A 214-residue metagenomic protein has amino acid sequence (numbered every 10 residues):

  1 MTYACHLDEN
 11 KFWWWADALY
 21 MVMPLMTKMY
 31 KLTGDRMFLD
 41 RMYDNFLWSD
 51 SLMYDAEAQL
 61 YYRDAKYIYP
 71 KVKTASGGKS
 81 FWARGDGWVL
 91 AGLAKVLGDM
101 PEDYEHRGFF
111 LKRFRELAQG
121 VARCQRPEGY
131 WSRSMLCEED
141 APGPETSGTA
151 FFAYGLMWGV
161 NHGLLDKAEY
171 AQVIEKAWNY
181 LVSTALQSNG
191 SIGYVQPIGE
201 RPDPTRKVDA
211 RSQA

Functional and structural regions predicted by a protein language model:
M1, W131, E138, G143-A214: CBM-like carbohydrate-recognition segments
M1-E9, R36-Y62, L111-G129, V173-G190: Long, well-ordered core segments of solenoidal/helical folds
M1-M23: Asp-box/WD-like beta-propeller blade repeats and closely related beta-sheet repeat scaffolds
T2-D8, D64-K79, W131-D140, P204-A210: Acidic/His metal-coordination segments adjacent to aromatic residues that form catalytic metal sites in metalloenzymes
M23-D35, W88-H106, A150-L165: Well-ordered alpha-helical scaffold segments within catalytic/enzyme domains
R36-A94: Loop-centered beta-sheet repeat module
L90-L136: Oxyanion-binding "anion nests"
